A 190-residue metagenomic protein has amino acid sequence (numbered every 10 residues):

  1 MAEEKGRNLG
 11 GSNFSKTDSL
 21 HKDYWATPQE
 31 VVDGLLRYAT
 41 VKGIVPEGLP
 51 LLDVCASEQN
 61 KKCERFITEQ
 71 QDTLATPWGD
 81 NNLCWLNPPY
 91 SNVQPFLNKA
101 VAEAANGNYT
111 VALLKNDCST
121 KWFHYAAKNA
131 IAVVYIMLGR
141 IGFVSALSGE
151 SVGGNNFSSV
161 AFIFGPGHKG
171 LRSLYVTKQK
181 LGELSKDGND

Functional and structural regions predicted by a protein language model:
M1-D190: Class I S-adenosyl-L-methionine-dependent methyltransferase catalytic core
